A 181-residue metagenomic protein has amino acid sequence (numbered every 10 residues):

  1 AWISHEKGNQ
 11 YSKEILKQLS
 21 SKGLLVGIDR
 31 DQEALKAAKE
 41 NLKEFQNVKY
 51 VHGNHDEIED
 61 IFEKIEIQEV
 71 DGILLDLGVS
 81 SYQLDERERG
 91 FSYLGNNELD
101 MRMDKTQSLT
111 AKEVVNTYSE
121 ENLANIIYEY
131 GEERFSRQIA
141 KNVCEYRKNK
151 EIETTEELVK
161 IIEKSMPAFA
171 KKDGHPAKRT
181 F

Functional and structural regions predicted by a protein language model:
A1-F181: S-adenosyl-L-methionine-dependent methyltransferase catalytic core, i.e., the SAM/SAH-binding region
